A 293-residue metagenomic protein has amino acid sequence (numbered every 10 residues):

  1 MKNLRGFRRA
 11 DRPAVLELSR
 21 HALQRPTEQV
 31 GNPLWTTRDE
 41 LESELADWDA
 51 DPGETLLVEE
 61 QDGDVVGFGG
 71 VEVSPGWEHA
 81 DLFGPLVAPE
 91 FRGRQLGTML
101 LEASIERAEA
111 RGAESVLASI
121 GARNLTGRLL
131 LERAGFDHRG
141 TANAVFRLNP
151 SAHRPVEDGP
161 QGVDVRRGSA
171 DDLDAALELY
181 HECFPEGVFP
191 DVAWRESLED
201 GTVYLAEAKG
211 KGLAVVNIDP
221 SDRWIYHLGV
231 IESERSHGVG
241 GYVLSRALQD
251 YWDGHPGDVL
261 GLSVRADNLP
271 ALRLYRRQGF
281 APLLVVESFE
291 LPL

Functional and structural regions predicted by a protein language model:
N3-E17, V163-A176: A short beta-loop-alpha structural element at the N-terminal edge of CoA-dependent acyl/N-acetyltransferase catalytic
L23-L45, L177-D200: Conserved GNAT-fold acetyl-CoA-binding loop/helix
S43-V58, G67, D81, R195-L205 (+2 more regions): A short helix-loop-beta-strand connector motif used in the catalytic cores of GNAT acetyltransferases and, in some
E72, F83-R92, I120, L228-S236 (+1 more regions): A short, internal acetyl-CoA/4′-phosphopantetheine-binding micro-motif in the GNAT/acyltransferase core
V87, G93-E106, R133, V230 (+2 more regions): Conserved acetyl-CoA-binding loop-helix of GNAT-fold acetyltransferases
R92, A118-G127, E232, G261-L272 (+1 more regions): Conserved beta-strand-loop-alpha-helix junction that forms the acyl-donor binding cleft
A108-G121, Y251-S263: Conserved GNAT acetyl-CoA-binding A-motif
S119-G121, D137-S151, S263, A281-L293: Conserved catalytic-core motifs of GNAT/GCN5-like acyltransferases
